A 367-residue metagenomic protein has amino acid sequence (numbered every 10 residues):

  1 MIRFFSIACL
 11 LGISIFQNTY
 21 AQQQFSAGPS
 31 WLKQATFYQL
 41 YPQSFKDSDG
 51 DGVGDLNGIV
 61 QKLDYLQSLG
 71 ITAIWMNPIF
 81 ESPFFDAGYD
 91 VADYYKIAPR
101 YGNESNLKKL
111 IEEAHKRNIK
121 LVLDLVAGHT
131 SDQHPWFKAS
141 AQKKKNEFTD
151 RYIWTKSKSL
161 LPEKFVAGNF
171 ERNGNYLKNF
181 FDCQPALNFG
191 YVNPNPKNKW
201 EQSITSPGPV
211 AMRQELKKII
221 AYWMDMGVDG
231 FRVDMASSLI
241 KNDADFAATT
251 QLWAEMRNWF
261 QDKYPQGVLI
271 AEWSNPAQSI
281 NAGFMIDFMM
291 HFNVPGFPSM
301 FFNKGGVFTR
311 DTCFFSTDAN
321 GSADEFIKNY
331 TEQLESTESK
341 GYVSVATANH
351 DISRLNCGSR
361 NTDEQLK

Functional and structural regions predicted by a protein language model:
M1-Q23: Bacterial Sec-dependent N-terminal signal peptides
A21-K367: Active-site and adjacent substrate-binding regions of carbohydrate-active enzymes
